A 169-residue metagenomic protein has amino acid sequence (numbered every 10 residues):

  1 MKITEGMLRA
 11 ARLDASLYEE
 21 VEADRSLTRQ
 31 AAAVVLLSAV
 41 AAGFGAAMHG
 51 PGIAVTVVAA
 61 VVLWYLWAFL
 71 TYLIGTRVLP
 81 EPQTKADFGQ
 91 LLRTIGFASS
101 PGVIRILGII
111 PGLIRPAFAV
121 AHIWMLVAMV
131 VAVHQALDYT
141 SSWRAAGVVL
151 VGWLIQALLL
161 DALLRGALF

Functional and structural regions predicted by a protein language model:
M1-A86: Selected alpha-helical membrane-embedding segments in polytopic membrane proteins
L27, V151-L154, R165: Alpha-helix termini
A47-G52, R105-I110, L163: Short amphipathic alpha-helical segments, especially helix-boundary/capping motifs
Y72, T76-L159: Hydrophobic alpha-helical transmembrane segments and adjacent short intramembrane/lumenal linkers of inner/organellar
A157-F169: Juxtamembrane boundary at the C-terminal end of a transmembrane helix
